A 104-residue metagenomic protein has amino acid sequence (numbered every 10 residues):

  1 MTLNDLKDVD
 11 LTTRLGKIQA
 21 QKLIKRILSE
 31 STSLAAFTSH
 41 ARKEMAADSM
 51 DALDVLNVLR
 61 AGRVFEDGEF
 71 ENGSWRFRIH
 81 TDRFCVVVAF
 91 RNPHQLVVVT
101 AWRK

Functional and structural regions predicted by a protein language model:
M1-K104: Ribonuclease/tRNase effector modules and their secretory precursors
